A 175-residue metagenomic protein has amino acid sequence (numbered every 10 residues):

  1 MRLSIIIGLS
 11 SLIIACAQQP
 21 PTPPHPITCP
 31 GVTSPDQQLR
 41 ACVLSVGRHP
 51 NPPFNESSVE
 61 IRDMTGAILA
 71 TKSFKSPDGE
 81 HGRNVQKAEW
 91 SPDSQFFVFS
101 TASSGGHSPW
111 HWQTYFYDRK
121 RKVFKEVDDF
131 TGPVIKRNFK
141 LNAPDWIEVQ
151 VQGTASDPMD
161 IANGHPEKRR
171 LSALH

Functional and structural regions predicted by a protein language model:
S4-A15: Bacterial N-terminal signal peptides
A17-T33, V46-H49, Y117-H175: Acidic, small-residue rich beta-repeat scaffolds with periodic aromatic anchors
P35-D36, P92-D93: Residue-level detector of Asp-centered blade-edge/turn motifs that repeat once per structural unit in beta-propeller
P50-N55, G106-H111, D160-G164: Short, solvent-exposed loop/turn segments at conserved positions within beta-propeller repeat blades
L69-G79, V123-D128: A short beta-strand motif characteristic of beta-propeller blades
P77-N84, P133-R137: Short glycine-/Asp-/Thr-/Trp-enriched loop segments that recur within the blades of beta-propeller repeat domains
